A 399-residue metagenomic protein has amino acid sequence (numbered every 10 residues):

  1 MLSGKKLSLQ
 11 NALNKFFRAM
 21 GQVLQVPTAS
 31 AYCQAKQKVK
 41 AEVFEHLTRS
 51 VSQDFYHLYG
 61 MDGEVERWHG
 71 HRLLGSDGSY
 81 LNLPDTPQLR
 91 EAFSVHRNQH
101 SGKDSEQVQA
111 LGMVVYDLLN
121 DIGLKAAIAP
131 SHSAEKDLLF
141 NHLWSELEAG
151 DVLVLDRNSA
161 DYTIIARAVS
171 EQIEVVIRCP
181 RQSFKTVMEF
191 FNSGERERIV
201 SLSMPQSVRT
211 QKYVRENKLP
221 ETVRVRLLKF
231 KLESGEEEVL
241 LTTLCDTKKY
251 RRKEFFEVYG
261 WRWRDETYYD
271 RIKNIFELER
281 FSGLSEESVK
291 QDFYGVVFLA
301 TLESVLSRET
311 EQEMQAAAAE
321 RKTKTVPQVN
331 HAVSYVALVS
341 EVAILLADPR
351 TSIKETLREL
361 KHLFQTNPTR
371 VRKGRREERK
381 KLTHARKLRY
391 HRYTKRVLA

Functional and structural regions predicted by a protein language model:
M1-A12, A31-V39, H46-F55, R67-R72 (+1 more regions): Single, function-defining residue in the core of a domain
Q10-M20: Short hydrophobic interaction/assembly module
R18-Q34: Short, basic interhelical loop/turn and adjoining N-cap of the next helix at nucleic-acid- or acidic-partner-contacting
H57, M61-D62: Primarily marks folded extracellular/lumenal domains of secretory and cell-surface proteins
